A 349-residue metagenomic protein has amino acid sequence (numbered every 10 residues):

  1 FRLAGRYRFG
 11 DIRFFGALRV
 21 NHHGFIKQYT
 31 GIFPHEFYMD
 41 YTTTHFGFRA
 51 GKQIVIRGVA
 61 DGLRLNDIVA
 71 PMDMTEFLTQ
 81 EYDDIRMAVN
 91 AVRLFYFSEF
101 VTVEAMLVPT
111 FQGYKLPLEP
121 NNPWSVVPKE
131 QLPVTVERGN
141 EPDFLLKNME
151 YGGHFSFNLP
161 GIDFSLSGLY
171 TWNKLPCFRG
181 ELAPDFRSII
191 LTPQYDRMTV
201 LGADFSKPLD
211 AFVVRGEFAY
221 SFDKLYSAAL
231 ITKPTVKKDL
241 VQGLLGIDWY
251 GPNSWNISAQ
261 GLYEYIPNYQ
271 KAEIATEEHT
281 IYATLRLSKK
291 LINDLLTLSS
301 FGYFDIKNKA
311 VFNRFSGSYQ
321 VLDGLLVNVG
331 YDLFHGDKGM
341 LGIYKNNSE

Functional and structural regions predicted by a protein language model:
F1, F9-D11, V20-G24, T43-H45 (+11 more regions): Transmembrane beta-strands of outer-membrane beta-barrel pores
F1, T30-H35, T42-T44, R86-N90 (+8 more regions): Residues that define the transmembrane beta-barrel architecture of outer-membrane proteins
L3-Y7, E36-Y41, V92-Y96, G153-F157 (+7 more regions): Residues on the lipid-exposed face of transmembrane beta-strands in outer-membrane beta-barrel proteins
R6-W124, P160, G336: Outer membrane beta-barrel
D11-F15, F46-F48, F100-V103, G161-F164 (+4 more regions): Repeated loop/turn-to-beta-strand initiation elements of outer-membrane beta-barrel proteins
N21-I26, H35, E76-Q80, R138-E141 (+5 more regions): Extracellular loop and loop/strand-boundary signature of outer-membrane beta-barrel proteins
P117, P123-W124, V311-E349: Predominantly the C-terminal beta-signal and adjacent terminal strand-loop region of outer-membrane beta-barrel
T171, S206-A228, T232-Y303: Detector for outer-membrane/organellar transmembrane beta-barrel domains, recognizing the amphipathic beta-strand
